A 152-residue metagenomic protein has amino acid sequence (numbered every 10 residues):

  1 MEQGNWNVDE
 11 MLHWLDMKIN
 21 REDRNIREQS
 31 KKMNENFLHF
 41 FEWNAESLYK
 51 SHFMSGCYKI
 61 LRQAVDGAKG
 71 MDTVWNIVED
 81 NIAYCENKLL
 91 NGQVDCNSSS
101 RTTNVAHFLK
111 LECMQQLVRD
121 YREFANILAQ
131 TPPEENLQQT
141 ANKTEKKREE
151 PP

Functional and structural regions predicted by a protein language model:
M1-G4, N25-W43, G92-S98, L137-K147: Extended non-catalytic scaffold regions that mediate assembly and binding in large macromolecular machines
M1-M17, R21, G67-I77, Q130-P152: Long, compositionally biased, intrinsically disordered segments
G4-K32, M54, V74-Q93: Short amphipathic alpha-helical heptad-repeat segments
W6-H13, F41-H52, D72, F108: Short, solvent-exposed segments of well-ordered alpha helices
L15, E22, Q29, N44 (+6 more regions): Amphipathic coiled-coil alpha-helices
N34, E42, E46, G56-A106: Long, low-complexity or tandemly repetitive, helically biased scaffold regions used for multimeric assembly/adhesion
L48-D72, K110-Q130: Amphipathic alpha-helical coiled-coil segments
E86-R148: Amphipathic alpha-helical binding modules
